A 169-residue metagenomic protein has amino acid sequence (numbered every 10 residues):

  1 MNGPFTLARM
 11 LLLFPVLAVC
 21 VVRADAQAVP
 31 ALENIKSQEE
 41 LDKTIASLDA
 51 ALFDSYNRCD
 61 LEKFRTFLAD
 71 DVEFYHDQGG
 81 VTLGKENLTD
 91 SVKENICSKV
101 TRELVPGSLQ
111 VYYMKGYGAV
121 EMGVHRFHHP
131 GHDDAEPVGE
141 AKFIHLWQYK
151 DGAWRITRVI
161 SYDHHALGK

Functional and structural regions predicted by a protein language model:
M1-L7: N-terminal secretory signal peptides that target proteins for export/translocation
R9-C20: Bacterial N-terminal signal peptides
A24-D70, G168: Short, low-complexity N-terminal intrinsically disordered segments enriched in polar/charged residues
Q27, E140-L167: Short beta-strand edge/turn micro-motifs at domain boundaries
E39, K43-T44, L61-Y117, V124-R126 (+1 more regions): A solvent-exposed, acidic/Ser-Thr-rich amphipathic alpha-helical stretch
F64, H132-P137, A166-K169: A short acidic/glycine-rich loop-to-helix N-cap element
V111-A119, W147-A153: A short, structured loop/turn motif at beta-sheet edges
F127-G131, W147: Beta-strand elements of well-folded, non-transmembrane domains
